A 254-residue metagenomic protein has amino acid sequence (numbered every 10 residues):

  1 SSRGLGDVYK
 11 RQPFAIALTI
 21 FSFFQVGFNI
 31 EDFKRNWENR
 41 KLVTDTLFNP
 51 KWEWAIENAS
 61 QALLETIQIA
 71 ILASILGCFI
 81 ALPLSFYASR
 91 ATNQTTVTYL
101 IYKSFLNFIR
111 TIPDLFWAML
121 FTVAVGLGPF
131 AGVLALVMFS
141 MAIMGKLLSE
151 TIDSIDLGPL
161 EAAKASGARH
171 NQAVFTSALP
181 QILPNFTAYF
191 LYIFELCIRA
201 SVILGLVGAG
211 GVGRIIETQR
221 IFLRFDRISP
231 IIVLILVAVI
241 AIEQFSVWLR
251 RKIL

Functional and structural regions predicted by a protein language model:
R3-Y9: Short, small-residue-biased leader/transition segments that mark boundaries at the very start of proteins
G27, F79-F86, F116, A131 (+5 more regions): Membrane-embedded alpha-helices of multi-pass transport/permease systems
F28-A73: Periplasmic/extracellular loop-to-transmembrane helix junction in inner-membrane transport proteins
L84-A118, L147-E150: Cytoplasmic-entry segments and transmembrane alpha-helices of multi-pass inner-membrane transporters
L106-S140: Generic hydrophobic transmembrane alpha-helix motif, especially the helices
V123, R199-I235, L254: Glycine-rich helix-loop "coupling/hinge" segments at transmembrane-helix boundaries in multipass transporters
I155-I182, A209: Short helix-to-coil transition segments within interhelical loops that connect adjacent transmembrane helices
H170-L204, D226-I235, I242: Transmembrane alpha-helices
